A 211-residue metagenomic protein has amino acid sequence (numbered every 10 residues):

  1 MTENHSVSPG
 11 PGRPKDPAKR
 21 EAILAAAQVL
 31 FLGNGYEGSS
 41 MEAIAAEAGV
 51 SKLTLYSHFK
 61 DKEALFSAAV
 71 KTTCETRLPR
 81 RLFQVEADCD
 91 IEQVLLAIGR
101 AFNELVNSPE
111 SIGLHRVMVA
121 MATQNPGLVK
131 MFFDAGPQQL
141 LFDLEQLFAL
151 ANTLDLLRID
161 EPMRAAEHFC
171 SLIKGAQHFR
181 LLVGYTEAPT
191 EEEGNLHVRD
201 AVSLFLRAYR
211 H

Functional and structural regions predicted by a protein language model:
M1-N34, G38-V50, S57-A64, C89: Basic, helix-initiating cap at the start of DNA-binding domains
M1-P9, A97, A101, F142 (+4 more regions): C-terminal peripheral helix-coil segments that are non-catalytic and often amphipathic
H58, T72, L105, M121-A122 (+2 more regions): Conserved catalytic core of Hanks-type protein kinase domains
D61, S108, Q124-P126: Short loop-to-helix capping motifs
A69-I98, V106, E110, L114 (+2 more regions): Amphipathic alpha-helical linker/stalk segments
Q93, E104, G113, V117-V119 (+3 more regions): Amphipathic alpha-helical packing segments from all-alpha helical-bundle domains
R158, P162-A166: Membrane-interface starts of transmembrane alpha-helices
